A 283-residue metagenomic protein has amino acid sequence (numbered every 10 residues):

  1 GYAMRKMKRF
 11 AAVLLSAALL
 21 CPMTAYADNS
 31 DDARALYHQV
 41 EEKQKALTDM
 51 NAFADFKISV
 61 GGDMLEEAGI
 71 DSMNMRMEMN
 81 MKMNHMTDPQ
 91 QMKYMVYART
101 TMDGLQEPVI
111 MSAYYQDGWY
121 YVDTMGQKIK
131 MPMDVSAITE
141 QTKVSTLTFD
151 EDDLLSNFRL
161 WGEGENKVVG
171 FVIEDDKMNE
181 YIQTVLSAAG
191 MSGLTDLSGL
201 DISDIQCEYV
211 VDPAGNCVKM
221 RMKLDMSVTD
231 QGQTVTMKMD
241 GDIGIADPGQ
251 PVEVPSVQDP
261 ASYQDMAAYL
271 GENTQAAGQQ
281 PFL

Functional and structural regions predicted by a protein language model:
R5-A27: Sec-dependent N-terminal signal peptides of Gram-positive bacterial secreted proteins and lipoproteins
A27-L283: Subset-of-secretome marker
